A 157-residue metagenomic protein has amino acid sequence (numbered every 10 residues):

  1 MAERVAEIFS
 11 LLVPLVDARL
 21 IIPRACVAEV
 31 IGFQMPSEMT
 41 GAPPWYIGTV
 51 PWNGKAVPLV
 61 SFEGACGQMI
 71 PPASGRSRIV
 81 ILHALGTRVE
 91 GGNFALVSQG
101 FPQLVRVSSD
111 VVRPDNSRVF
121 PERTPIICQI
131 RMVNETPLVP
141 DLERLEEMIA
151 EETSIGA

Functional and structural regions predicted by a protein language model:
M1-A157: An acidic, low-aromatic, low-complexity terminal/linker signal
